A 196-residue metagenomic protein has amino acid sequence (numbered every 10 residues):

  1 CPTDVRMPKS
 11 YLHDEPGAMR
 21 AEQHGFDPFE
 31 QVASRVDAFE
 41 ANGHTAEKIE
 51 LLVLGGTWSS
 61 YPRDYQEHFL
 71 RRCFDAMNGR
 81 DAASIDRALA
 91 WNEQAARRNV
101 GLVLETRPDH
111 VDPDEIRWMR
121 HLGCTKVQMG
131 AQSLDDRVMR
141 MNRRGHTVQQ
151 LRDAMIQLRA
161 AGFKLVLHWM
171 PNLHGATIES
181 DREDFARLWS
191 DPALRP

Functional and structural regions predicted by a protein language model:
C1-V5: Local cysteine-cluster metal-coordination motifs and their immediate loop/turn environment, predominantly Fe-S cluster
P8-S34, L51, G55-V166, M170-P196: Conserved non-cysteine loop/helix-boundary elements of the Radical SAM core domain that shape
D37: N-terminal phosphate-binding caps/lids of nucleotide- and nucleic-acid-binding domains
A41-L51: Replace the tail clause
